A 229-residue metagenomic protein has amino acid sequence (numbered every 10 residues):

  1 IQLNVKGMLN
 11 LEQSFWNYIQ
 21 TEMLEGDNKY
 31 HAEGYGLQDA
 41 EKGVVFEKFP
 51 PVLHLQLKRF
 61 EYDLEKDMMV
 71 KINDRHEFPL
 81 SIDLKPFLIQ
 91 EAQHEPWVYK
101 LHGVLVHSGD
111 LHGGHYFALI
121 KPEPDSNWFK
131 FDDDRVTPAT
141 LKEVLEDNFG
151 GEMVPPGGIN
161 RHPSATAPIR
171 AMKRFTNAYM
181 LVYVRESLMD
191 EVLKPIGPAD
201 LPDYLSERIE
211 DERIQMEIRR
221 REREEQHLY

Functional and structural regions predicted by a protein language model:
I1-Y229: Exposed substrate/partner-binding surface patches
